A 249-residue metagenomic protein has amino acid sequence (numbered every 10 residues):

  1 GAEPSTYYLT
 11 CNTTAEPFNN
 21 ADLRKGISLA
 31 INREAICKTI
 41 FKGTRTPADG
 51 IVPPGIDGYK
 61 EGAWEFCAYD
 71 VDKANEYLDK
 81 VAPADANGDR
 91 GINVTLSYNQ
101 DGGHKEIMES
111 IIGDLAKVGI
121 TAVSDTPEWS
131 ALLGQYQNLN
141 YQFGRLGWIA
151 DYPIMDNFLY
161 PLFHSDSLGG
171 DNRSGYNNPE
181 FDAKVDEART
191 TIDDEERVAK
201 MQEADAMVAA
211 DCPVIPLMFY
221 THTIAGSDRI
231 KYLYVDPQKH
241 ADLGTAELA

Functional and structural regions predicted by a protein language model:
P4-D49, G91-G102, I192-A210: Alpha-helical secondary-structure segments
L9-T10, P17, A35-I40, S130-H164 (+1 more regions): Pocket-flanking alpha-helical
N12-P17, L23-G26, Y59-C67, Y98-D101 (+3 more regions): Second-shell loop/turn segments in exported
T14, N19, L23, N32-I36 (+10 more regions): Stable alpha-helical elements in mature extracytoplasmic
D22-K25, C37-K38, T121-L132, Y160-S227 (+1 more regions): Extracytoplasmic/peripheral linker and loop segments enriched in polar/acidic and small residues with frequent Thr/Pro
R45, V81-D151, Y220-H222: Ligand/substrate-recognition segments at binding pockets and active sites
P47-V81, D101-E106: Structural transition elements
I224-A249: Long beta-strand-rich cores associated with HINT superfamily self-processing modules
